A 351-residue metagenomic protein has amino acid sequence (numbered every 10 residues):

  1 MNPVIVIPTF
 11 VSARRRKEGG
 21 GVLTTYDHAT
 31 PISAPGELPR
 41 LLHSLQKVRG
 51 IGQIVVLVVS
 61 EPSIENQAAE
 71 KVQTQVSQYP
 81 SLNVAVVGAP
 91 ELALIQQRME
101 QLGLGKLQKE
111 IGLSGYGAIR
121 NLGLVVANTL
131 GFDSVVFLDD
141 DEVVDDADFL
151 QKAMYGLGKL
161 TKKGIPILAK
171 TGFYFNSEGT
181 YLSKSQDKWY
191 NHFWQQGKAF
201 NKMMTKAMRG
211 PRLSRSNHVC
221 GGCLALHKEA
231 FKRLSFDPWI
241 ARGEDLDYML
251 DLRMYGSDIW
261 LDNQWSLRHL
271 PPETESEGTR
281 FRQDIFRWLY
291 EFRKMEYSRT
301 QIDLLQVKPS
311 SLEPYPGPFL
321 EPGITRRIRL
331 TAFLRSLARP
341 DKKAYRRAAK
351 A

Functional and structural regions predicted by a protein language model:
M1-E65: N-proximal low-complexity "stem/linker" segments adjacent to membrane-targeting elements
R15, R49, V59, V76-Q78 (+1 more regions): Terminal low-complexity segments of carbohydrate-biosynthetic enzymes
V72-L130: Active-site-proximal specificity loops/subdomain of glycosyltransferases
F132-D145: Short beta-strand-to-loop acidic/aromatic patch adjacent to the donor-nucleotide binding site
D145-A169: Conserved donor-nucleotide/metal-binding helix-loop-beta segment in metal-dependent transferases, i.e., the alpha-helix
G164-K188: Short beta-strand-to-loop element that shapes/binds the nucleotide-sugar donor at the catalytic cleft/hinge
T205-A225: A recurrent flexible, glycine/aromatic-enriched loop bordering the glycosyltransferase active site that acts as
A241-Y248: Acidic donor-binding loop at a coil-to-helix junction in glycosyltransferase catalytic cores that engages
